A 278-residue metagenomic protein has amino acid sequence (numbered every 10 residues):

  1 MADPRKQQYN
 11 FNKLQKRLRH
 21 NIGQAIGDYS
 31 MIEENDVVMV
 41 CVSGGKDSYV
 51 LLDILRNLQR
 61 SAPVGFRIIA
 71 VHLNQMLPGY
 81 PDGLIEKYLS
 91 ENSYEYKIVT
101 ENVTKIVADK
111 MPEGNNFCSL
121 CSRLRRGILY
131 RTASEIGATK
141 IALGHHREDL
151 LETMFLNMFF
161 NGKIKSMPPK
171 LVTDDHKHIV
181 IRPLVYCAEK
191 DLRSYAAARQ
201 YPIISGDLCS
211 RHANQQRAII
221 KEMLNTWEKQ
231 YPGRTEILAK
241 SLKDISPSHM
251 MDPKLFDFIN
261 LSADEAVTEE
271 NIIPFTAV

Functional and structural regions predicted by a protein language model:
A2-M154, F160, K190-D191, A197-A198 (+1 more regions): ATP-dependent adenylation/nucleotidyltransferase module used to activate substrates
F11, A70, S134, H176 (+2 more regions): Intrinsic structural disorder
L14, L18, P81, A188 (+2 more regions): Alpha-helical structural motif
I68, R125, I141, E148-T226: Catalytic subdomain that performs nucleotidyl-dependent activation
S122-A133, K170-H176, L224-L242: Short, basic, helix/turn surface patches
Y201-V278: The feature marks non-catalytic terminal segments
